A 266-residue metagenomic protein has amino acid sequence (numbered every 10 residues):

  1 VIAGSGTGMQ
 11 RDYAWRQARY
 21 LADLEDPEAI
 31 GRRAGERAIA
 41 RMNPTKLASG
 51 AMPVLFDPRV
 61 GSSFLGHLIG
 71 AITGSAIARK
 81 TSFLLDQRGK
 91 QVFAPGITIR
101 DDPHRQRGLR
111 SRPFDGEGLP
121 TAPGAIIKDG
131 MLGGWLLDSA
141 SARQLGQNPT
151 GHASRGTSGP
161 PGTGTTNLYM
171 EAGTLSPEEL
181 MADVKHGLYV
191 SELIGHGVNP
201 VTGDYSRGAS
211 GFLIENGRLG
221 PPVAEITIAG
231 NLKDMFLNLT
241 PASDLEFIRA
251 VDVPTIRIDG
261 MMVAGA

Functional and structural regions predicted by a protein language model:
V1-A266: N-terminal small-residue-enriched
